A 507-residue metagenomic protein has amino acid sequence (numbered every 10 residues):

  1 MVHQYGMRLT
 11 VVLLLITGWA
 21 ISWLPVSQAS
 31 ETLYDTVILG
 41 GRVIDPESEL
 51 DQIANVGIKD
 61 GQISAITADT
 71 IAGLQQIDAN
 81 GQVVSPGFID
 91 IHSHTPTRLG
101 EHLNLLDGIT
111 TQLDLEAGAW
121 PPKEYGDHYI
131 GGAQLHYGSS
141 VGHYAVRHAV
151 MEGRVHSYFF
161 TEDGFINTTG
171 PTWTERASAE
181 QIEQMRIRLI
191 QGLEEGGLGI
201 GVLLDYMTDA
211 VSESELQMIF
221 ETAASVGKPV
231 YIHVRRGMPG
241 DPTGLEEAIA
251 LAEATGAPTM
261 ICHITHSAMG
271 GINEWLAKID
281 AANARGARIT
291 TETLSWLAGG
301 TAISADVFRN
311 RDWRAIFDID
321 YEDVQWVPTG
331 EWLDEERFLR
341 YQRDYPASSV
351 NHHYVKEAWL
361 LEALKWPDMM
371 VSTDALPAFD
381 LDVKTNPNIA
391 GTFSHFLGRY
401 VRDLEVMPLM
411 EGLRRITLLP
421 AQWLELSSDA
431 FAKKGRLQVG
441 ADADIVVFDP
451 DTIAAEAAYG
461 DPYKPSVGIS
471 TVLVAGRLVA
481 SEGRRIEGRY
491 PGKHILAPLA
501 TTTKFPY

Functional and structural regions predicted by a protein language model:
H3, T10-A54, K59, A68-D69 (+3 more regions): Active-site microenvironment of metallo-dependent hydrolases
V37, Q76-D78, F88, Y137-S139 (+2 more regions): Conserved beta-strand scaffold positions in the cores of enzyme catalytic domains, especially in NTP/NDP-utilizing
D69-L74, D78-G132: Metal-associated gating/positioning segment near the N- to mid-region
H92, L204-D209, V234-P239, H263-M269 (+2 more regions): Conserved short loop/turn motifs at secondary-structure junctions
P96-H102, Q181-Q191, G244: Short, acidic/polar
H102-K123, Q134-A145, L193-T208, S225-R235 (+3 more regions): Divalent metal-dependent hydrolysis catalytic cores, especially in the metallo-beta-lactamase
W120-E124, A210-I219, G244: Active-site-adjacent beta->alpha loops and helix N-cap segments on the catalytic face of soluble alpha/beta enzymes
R147-A210, I249-E253, A257-P258, C262-L409: Active-site neighborhoods of metal-dependent hydrolases
